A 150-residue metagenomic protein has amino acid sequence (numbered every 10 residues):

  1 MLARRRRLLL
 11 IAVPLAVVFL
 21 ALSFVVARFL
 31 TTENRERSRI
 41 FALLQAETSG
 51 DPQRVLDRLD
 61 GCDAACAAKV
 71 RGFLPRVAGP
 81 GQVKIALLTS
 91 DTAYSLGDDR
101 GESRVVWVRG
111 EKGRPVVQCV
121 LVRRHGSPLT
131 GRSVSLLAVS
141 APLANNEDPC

Functional and structural regions predicted by a protein language model:
M1, R58, L87, S135-L136: Acidic/proline-rich low-complexity IDRs
M1, V83-L88, D148-C150: Extracytoplasmic/periplasmic C-terminal soluble domains
M1-Q45, S49: Short, low-complexity N-terminal intrinsically disordered segments enriched in polar/charged residues
A16-V17, R54-V55, L121: Detector for intrinsically disordered, low-structure N-terminal pre-sequences
A42, C66-A68, V134: Generic signature of intrinsically disordered, low-complexity, basic-rich segments and short cationic peptides
Q53-E102, W107-G113: Short solvent-exposed beta->alpha transition segments
Y94-C150: Exposed beta-sheet edge and beta->alpha loop/turn motif
